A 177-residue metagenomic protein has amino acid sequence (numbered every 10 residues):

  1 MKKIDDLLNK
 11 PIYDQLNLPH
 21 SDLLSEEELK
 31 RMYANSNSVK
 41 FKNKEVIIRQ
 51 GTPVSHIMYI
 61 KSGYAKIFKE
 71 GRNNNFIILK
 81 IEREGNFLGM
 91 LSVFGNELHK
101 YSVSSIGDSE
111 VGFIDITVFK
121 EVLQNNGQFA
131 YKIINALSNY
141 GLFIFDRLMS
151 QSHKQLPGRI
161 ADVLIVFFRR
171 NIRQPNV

Functional and structural regions predicted by a protein language model:
M1-K10, L29, E45-H56, I81 (+2 more regions): Short N-terminal helix-initiation segments at or just after the protein's N-terminus
M1-N43, F87-L88, S92-V93: Cyclic nucleotide-binding regulatory module and flanking cytosolic helices
N17, S21-D22, S92, V122-N126 (+2 more regions): Alpha-helix initiation/capping motif
L18, Y33, T52, D108 (+1 more regions): Generic anion/oxyanion-binding catalytic loop in active/binding sites
H20, E45-G107: Cyclic nucleotide-binding regulatory domains
E28, Y33, I78-L142: Cyclic-nucleotide recognition modules
K40, H56-I57, I106-V111, F143 (+2 more regions): Structured catalytic/translocation cores of nucleotide/phosphate-coupled proteins
Q124-V177: Polybasic "coupling" helices that flank or enter modular domains
